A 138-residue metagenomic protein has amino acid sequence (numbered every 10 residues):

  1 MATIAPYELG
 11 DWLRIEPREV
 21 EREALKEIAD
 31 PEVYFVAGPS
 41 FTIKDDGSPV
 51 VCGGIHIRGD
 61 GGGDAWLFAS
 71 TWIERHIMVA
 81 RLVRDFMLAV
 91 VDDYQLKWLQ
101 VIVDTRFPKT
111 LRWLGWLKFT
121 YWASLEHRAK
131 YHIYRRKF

Functional and structural regions predicted by a protein language model:
M1-A29: Short amphipathic alpha-helix that is part of the acyltransferase structural core
E32-T42, S48-V51, Q95: A short helix-loop-beta-strand connector motif used in the catalytic cores of GNAT acetyltransferases and, in some
T42, G47-I57, G62-W66: Conserved beta-strand in the GNAT
D60-E74, H132: Conserved acetyl-CoA binding element of GNAT-fold acetyltransferases
T71-D85: Conserved glycine-rich acetyl-CoA-binding loop
L82-W98: Conserved acyl-CoA
L96-G115, L125-R128: Conserved beta-strand-loop-alpha-helix junction that forms the acyl-donor binding cleft
H127-F138: C-terminal "cap" of GNAT-fold acetyltransferases
